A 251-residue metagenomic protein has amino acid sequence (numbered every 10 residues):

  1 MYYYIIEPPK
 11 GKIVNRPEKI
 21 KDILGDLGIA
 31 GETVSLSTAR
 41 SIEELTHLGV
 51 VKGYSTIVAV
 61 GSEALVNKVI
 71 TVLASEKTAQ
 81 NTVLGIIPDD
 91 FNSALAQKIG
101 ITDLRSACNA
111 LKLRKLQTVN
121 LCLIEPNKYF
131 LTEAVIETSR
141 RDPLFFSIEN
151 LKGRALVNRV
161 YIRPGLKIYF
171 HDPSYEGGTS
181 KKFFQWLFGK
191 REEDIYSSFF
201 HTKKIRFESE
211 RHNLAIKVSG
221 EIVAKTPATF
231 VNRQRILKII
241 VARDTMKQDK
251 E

Functional and structural regions predicted by a protein language model:
M1-V60, N67, T71-V72, K115-L116 (+3 more regions): ATP/NTP phosphate-donor binding region
E7, S37, I87, E149 (+5 more regions): A structural detector for beta-sheet-dominated domains
K10-K12, T138-S139, Y175-G177, L214 (+2 more regions): Short, acidic Gly/Pro/Ser/Thr-rich loop/turn segments
G28, E125-N127, G220: Residue-level detection of beta-strand-connecting loop/turn positions
E76-K203: Catalytic core of DAGKc-family lipid kinases
Q185-E251: ATP/nucleoside-binding phosphotransfer catalytic cores, i.e., glycine-rich phosphate-binding loops
